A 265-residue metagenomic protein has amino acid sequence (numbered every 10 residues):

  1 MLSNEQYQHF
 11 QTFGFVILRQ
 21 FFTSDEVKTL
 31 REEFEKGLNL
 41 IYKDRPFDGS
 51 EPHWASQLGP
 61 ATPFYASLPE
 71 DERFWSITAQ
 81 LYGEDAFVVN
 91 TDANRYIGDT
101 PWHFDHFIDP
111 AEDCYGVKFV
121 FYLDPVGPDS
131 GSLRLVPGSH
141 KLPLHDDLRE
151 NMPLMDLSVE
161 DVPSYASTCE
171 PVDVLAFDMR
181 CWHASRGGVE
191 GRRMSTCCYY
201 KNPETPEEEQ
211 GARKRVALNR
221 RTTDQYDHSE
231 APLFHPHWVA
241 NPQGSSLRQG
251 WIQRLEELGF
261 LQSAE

Functional and structural regions predicted by a protein language model:
M1-T12, R19-A111: Non-heme Fe(II)-dependent double-stranded beta-helix
L40, C181-E265: Non-heme Fe(II)/2-oxoglutarate
A55, V126-R186: Double-stranded beta-helix
E84, H106-E112, L123-S132, G138-H140: Active-site region of the double-stranded beta-helix
Y96, V136-P143, Y199-E204: Short edge-strand/loop segments of extracellular domains
F104-F107, E150-E160, Q210-L218: Short, surface-exposed loop/helix-turn segments at secondary-structure junctions that function as lids/hinges flanking
E112-P128, T168-C169, C198-N202: Short, conserved beta-strand element in jelly-roll/cupin
